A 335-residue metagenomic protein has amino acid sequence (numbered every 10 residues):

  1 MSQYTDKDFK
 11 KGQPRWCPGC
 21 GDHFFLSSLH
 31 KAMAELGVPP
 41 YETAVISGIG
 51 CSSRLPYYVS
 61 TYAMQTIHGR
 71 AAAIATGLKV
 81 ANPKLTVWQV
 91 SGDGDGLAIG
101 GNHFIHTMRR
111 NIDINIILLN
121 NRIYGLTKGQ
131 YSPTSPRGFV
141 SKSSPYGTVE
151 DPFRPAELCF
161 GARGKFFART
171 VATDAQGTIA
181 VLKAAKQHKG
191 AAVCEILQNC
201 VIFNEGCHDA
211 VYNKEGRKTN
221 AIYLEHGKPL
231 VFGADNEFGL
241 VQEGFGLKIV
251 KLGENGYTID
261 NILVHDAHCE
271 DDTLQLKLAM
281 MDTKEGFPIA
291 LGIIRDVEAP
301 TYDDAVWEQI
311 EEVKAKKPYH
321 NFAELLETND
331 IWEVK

Functional and structural regions predicted by a protein language model:
S2, K11-G12, I202-K335: Flexible, low-complexity linker and terminal segments
Q3, S132-A185: Conserved thiamine diphosphate
D6-I67: Active-site diphosphate/adenylate-binding microenvironment
I49-C51, N121-I123, D174, L197-I202 (+1 more regions): Glycine-rich beta-alpha junction loops
I49-G125: Thiamine diphosphate
G101-M108, L126-F139, L158: Active-site-proximal loop->helix
F166-Y223: ATP/pyrophosphate-binding catalytic subdomain of soluble kinases
